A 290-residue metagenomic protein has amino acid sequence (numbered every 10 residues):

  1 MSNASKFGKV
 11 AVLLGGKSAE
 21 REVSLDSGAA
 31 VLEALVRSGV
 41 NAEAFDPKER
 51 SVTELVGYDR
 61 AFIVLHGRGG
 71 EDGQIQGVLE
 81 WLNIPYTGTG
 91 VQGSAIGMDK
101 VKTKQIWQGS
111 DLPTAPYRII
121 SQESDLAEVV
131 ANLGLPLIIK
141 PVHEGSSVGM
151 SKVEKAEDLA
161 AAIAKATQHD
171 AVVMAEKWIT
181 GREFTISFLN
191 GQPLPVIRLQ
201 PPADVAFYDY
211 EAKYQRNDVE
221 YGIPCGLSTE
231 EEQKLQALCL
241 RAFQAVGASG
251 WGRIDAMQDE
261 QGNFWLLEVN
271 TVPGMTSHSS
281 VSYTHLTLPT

Functional and structural regions predicted by a protein language model:
M1-K102, G109, S121-E128: ATP-binding N-terminal substructure of ATP-dependent carboxylate-amine bond-forming enzymes
M1-L14, A42, V52-T53, I96-R182: Active-site nucleotide/adenylate-binding loops and adjacent lid/helix of ATP-dependent enzymes
G8, A115, L133-L137, R182-F184 (+4 more regions): Change "...and in nucleic-acid phosphodiester-cleaving endonucleases..." to "...and in nucleic-acid processing enzymes
E154-A237, Q258-W265: Phosphate-binding site of ATP-dependent enzymes
K177, F188, F243-M275, H285: Conserved metal-phosphate-binding beta-hairpin within the catalytic cores of diverse ATP-dependent phosphoryl-transfer
F207-Y208, T276-Y283: A short, polar/charged loop-to-alpha-helix boundary motif
T284-T290: Conserved small/polar residues in nucleotide/adenosyl-binding loops
